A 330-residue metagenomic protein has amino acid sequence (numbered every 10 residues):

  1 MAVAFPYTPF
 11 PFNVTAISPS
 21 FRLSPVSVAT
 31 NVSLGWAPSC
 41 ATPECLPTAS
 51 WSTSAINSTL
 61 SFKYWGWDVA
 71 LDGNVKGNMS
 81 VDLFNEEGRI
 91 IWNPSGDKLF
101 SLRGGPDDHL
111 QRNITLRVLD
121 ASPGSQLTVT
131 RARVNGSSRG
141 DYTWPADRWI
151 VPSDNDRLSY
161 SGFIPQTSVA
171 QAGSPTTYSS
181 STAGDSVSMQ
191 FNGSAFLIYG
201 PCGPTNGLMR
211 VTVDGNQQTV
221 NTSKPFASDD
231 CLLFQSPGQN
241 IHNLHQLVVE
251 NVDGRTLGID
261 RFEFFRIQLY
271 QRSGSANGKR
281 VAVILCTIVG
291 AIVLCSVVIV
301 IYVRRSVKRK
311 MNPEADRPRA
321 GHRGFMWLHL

Functional and structural regions predicted by a protein language model:
M1-A282, G290-I299, P313-E314: Glycan-recognition surfaces in beta-rich domains, encompassing non-catalytic CBMs and lectin-like receptor-binding
I301-L330: Intrinsically disordered, low-complexity terminal tails of fungal membrane proteins
